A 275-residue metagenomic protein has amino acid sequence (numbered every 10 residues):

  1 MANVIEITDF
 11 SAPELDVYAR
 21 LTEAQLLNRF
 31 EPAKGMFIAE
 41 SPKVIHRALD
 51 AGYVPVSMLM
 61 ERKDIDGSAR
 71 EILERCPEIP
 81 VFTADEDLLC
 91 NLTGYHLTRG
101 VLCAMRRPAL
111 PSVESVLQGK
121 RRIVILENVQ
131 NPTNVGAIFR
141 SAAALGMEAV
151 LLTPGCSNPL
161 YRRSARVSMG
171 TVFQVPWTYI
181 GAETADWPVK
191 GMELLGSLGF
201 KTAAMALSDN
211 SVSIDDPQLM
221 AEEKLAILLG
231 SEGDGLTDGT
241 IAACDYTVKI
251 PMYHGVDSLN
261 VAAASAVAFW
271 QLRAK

Functional and structural regions predicted by a protein language model:
M1-S68, C156-S157: Boundary-proximal intrinsically disordered activation/regulatory segments immediately upstream of a helical core
I5, A109-N210: RNA substrate-binding interface of SAM-dependent RNA methyltransferases
G67-E78, T240: Short, aromatic/basic amphipathic alpha-helical patches
E74-C76, G100-V101, V167-T171, M220-E223: Short, hinge-like loop/turn segments at secondary-structure boundaries
R75-G94, T178: A glycine-rich helix N-cap at a beta->alpha junction
V101-C103, S141-L145, P159-F173, D238-K275: Structured adenosyl-cofactor binding patch, chiefly the S-adenosyl-L-methionine
A203-H254: Active-site/ligand-binding-proximal alpha/beta "capping" segment
